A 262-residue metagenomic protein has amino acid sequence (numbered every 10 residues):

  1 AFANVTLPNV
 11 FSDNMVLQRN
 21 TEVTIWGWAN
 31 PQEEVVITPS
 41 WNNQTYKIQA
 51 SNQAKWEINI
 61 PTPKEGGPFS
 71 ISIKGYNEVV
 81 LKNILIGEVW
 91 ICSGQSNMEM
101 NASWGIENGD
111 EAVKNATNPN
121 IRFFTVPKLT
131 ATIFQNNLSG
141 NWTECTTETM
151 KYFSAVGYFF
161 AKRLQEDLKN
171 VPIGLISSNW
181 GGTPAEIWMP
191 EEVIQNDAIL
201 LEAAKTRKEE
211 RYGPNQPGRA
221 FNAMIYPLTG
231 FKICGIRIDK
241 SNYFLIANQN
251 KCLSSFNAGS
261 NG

Functional and structural regions predicted by a protein language model:
N4-G262: Cell-envelope and extracellular/periplasmic
